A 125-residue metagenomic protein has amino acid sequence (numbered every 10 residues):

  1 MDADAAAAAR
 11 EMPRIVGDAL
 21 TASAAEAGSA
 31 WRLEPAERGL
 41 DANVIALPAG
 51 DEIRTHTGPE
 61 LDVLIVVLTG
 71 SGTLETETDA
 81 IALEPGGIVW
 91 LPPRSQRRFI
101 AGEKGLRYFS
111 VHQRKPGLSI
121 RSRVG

Functional and structural regions predicted by a protein language model:
M1-L40, R54-T55, R121-G125: A short, N-terminal "cap"/entry segment at the start of jelly-roll beta-barrel domains of the cupin/DSBH fold
D2-A6, R10, R98-G125: Double-stranded beta-helix
A36-R38, E75-D79, G102: Short strand-coil-strand connectors
D41-P59: Conserved short histidine dyad/triad with adjacent acidic residue
A49, E60, D79, S95-Q96 (+1 more regions): A generic "binding-loop/recognition-motif" signal
I53-T55, L74-E75, L91, R97-E103: Short beta-strand His + acidic residue motifs that chelate non-heme Fe in jelly-roll/DSBH and cupin folds
E60-G72, E77: Glycine- and acidic-residue-biased ligand/ion/polar-headgroup-sensing regions
T78-P93: Short acidic-glycine-tyrosine-enriched beta hairpin
